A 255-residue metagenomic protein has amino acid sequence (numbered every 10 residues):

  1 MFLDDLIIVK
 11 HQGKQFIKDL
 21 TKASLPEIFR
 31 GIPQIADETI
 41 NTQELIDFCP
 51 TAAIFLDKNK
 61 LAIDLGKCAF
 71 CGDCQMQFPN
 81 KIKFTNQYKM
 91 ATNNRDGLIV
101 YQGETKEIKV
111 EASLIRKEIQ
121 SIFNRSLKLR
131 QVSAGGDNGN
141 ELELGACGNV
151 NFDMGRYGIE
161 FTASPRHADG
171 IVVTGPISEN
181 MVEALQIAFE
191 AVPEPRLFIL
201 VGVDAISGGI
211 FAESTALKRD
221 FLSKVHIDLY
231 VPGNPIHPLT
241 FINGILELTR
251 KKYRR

Functional and structural regions predicted by a protein language model:
M1-A52: Ferredoxin-type iron-sulfur electron-transfer modules and their immediate structural context
M1-L3, I8-Q12, F16, L20-K22 (+1 more regions): Flanking helices and flexible, charged tails adjoining ferredoxin-like Fe-S electron-transfer domains in multi-subunit
I35, Q43-T92: Iron-sulfur cluster-binding cysteine motifs and their immediate structural context in ferredoxin-like electron-transfer
A36-E38, G66, T174-I177: Structural motif
L45, D57-K60, A191-E194, F198 (+3 more regions): Ferredoxin-type iron-sulfur electron-transfer modules in oxidoreductases and energy-metabolism complexes
L142-L144, F152, G158-H226, V231-I242: Cofactor-cradling patches in redox/metallo enzymes
S207, I245, R255: Long C-terminal interaction/binding lobes of large macromolecular proteins
F241-T249: Short amphipathic C-terminal alpha-helix that caps PH/PH-like domains
